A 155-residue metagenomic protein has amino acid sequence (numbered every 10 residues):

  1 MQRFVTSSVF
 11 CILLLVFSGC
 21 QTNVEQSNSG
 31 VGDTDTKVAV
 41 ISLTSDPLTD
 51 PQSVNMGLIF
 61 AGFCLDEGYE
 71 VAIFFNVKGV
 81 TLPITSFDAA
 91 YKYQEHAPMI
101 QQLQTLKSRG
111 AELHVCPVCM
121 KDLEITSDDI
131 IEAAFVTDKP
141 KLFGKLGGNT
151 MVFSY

Functional and structural regions predicted by a protein language model:
M1-V9: Bacterial N-terminal signal peptides that target proteins for export
F10-L14: Hydrophobic helical h-region of N-terminal Sec-dependent signal peptides in bacterial secretory/periplasmic proteins
V16-G19: C-terminal motif of bacterial Sec signal peptides marking the signal peptidase cleavage site
Q21-S27: Bacterial lipoprotein signal-peptidase II cleavage site
T34-T36, I41-V54, F87: Short, glycine-rich nucleotide/cofactor-binding loops
S53-E67: Histidine-anchored nucleotide/phosphate-binding helix
F74-I84: Acidic helix-start/capping segments at beta-turn-to-alpha-helix junctions
A90-K121: A glycine-rich helix N-cap at a beta->alpha junction
